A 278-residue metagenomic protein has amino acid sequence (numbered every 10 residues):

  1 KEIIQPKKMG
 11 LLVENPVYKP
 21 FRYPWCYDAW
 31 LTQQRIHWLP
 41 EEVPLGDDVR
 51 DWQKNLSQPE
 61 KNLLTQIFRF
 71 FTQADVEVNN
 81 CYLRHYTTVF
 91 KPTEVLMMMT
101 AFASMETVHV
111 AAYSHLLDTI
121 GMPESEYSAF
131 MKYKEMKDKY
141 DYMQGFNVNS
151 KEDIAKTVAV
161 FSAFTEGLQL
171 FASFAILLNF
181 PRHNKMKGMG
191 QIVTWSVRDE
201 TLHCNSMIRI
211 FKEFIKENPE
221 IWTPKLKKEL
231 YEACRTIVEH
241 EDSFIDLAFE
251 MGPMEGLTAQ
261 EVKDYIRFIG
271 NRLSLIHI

Functional and structural regions predicted by a protein language model:
K1-D47, D51-L56, E60-N62, F90-M97: Extreme N-terminal leader/anchor segments
D47-F70, V89-F90, F130-F164, F180-K187: Acidic/His metal-coordination segments adjacent to aromatic residues that form catalytic metal sites in metalloenzymes
N62-F71, P92-V108, V158-S162, K185-E200 (+1 more regions): Alpha-helical scaffold segments that form or flank carboxylate-/histidine-based iron centers
F71-N79, F102-Y113, L117, Y133-Y140 (+4 more regions): Alpha-helical transition-metal enzyme core signature, strongest for iron centers
C81-N149: Long, hydrophobic, well-ordered secondary-structure blocks that form the structural core and pocket-lining surfaces
H85-M97, D118-S125, N149-T157, A175-W195 (+2 more regions): Inter-helical turn/loop segments and adjacent helix faces that build the functional surface of alpha-helical bundle
K227-E261: Primarily interfacial, aromatic-capped hydrophobic alpha-helices that serve as membrane anchors
I276-I278: Conserved small/polar residues in nucleotide/adenosyl-binding loops
